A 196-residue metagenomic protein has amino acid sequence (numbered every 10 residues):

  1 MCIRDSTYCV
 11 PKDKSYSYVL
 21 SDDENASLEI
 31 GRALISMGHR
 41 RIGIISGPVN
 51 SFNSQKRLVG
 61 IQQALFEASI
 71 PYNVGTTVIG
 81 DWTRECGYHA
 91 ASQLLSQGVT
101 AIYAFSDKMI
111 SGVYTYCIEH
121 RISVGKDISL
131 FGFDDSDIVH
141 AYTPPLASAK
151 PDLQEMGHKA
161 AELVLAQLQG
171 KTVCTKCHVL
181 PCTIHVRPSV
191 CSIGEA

Functional and structural regions predicted by a protein language model:
M1-I3: Short, small-residue-biased leader/transition segments that mark boundaries at the very start of proteins
D5-A196: Bacterial carbohydrate/catabolite-sensing allosteric modules
